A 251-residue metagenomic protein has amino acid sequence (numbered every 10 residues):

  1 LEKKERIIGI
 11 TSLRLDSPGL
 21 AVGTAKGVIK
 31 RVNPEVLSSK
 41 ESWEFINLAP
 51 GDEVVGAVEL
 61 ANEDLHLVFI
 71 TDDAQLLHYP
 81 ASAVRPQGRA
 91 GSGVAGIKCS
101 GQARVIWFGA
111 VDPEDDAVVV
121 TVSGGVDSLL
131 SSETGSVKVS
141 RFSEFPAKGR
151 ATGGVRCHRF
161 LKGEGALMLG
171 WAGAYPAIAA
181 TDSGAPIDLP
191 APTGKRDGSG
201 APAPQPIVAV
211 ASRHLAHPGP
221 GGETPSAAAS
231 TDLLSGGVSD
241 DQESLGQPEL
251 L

Functional and structural regions predicted by a protein language model:
L1-L251: Short, structured "edge-of-domain" segments at secondary-structure transitions
